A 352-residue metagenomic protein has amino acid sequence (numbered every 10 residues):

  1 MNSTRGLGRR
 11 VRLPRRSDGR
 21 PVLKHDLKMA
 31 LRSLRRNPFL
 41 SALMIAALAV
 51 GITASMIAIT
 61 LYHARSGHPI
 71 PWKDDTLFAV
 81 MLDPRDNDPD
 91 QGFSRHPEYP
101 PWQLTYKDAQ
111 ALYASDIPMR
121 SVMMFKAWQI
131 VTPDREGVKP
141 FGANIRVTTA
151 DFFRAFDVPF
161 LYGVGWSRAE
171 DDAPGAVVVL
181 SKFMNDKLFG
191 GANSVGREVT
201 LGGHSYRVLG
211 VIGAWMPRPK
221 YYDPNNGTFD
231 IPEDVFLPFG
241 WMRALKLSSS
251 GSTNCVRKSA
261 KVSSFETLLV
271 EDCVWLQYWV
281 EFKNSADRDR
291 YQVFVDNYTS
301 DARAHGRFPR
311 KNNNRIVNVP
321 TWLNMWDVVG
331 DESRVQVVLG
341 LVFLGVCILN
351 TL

Functional and structural regions predicted by a protein language model:
N2-L27, L31-R32, R36, L40 (+1 more regions): Membrane-helix entry/capping segments
N2-R12, R16, A58-L188, G202-H204 (+1 more regions): Structured, solvent-exposed hinge/loop segments at the ends of secondary-structure elements
H25, M29, R36, K107-Q110 (+3 more regions): Generic recognition of well-ordered alpha-helical segments within structured catalytic/regulatory domains
S33-I70: Short, strongly hydrophobic transmembrane alpha-helices
A42-L43, V122, Y162, K220: Short, hydrophobic secondary-structure boundary micro-motifs
L43-G51, V337-L352: Alpha-helical transmembrane segments of integral membrane proteins
I52-S55, P238, S285, I348: Residues at alpha-helix boundaries and the short loops/turns that link adjacent helices
A150-G165, A176-D331: Mid-to-C-terminal secondary-structure elements that act as membrane-proximal/extracytoplasmic interface segments
